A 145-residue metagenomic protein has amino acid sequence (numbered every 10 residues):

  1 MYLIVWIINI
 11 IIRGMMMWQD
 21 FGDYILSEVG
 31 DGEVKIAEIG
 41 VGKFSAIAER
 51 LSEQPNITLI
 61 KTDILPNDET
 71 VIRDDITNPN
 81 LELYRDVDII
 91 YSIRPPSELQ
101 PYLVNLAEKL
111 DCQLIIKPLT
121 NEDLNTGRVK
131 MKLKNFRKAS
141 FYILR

Functional and structural regions predicted by a protein language model:
W6-G30: S-adenosyl-L-methionine
E33-G42: Conserved class I S-adenosyl-L-methionine
K43-Q54: Conserved SAM-binding loop of SAM-dependent methyltransferases across substrates and taxa, primarily the Class I
K61-N80: Adenosine-cofactor binding site in Rossmann-like domains, unifying the SAM/SAH pocket of S-adenosylmethionine-dependent
L81-I89: A short acidic, Gly/Pro-enriched loop at the edge of an enzyme's catalytic core that lines a small-molecule cofactor
D88-L99: A short SAM/SAH-binding and catalytic strip from SAM-dependent methyltransferases
Q100-R145: C-terminal substrate-binding/active-site "lid" region of AdoMet-derived donor-dependent transferases
